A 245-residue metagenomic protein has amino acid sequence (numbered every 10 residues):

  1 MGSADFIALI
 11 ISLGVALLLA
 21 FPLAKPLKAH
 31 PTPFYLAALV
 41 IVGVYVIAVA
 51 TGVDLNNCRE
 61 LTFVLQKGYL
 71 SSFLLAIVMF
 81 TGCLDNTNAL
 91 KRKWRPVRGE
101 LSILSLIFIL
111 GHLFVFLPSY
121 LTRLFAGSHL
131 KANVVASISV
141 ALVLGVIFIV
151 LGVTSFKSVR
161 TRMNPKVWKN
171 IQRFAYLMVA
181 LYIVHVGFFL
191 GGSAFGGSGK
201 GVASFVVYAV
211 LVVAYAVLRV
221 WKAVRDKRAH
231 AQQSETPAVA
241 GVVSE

Functional and structural regions predicted by a protein language model:
M1-E245: Membrane-embedded alpha-helical bundles that constitute the cytochrome b-like, heme-associated redox core of multi-pass
